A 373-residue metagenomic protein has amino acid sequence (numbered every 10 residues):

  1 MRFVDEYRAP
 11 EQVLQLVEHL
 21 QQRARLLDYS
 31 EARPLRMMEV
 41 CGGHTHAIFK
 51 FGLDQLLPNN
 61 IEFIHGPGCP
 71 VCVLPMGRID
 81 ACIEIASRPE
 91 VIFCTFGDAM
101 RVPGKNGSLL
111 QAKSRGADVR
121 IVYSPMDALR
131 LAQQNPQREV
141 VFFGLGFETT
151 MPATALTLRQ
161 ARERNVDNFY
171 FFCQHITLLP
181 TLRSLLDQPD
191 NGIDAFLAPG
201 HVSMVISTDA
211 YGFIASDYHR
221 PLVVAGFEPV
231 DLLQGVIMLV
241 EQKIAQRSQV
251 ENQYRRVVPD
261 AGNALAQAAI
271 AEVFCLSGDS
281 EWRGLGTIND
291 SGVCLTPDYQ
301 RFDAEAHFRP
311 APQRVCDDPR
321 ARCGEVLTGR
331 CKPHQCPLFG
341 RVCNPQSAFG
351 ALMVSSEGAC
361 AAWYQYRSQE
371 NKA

Functional and structural regions predicted by a protein language model:
M1-Q137, M151, A155, R159-R164 (+4 more regions): Metallocofactor- and cofactor-centric catalytic cores in central/energy metabolism, strongly enriched
E6, C72, F143, F147 (+6 more regions): Hydrophobic alpha-helical scaffolding
I92, E139-V141, A195: Structural motif
F143, F147-A210: Phosphate/pyrophosphate-binding betaalpha-module
F172, D190-P259: A conserved active-site cap/scaffold subdomain adjacent to cofactor or substrate pockets
Q234-E325: Internal helical hairpin/lid segments
